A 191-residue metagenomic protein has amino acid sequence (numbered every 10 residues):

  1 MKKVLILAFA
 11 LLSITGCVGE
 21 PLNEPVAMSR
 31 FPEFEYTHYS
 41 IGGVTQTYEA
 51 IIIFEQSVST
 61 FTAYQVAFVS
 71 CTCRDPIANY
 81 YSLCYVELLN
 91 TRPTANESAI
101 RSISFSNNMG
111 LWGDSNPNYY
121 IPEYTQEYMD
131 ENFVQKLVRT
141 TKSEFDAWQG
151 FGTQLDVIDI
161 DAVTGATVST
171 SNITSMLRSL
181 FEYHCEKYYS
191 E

Functional and structural regions predicted by a protein language model:
V4-I14: Sec-dependent N-terminal signal peptides
C17-E191: Flexible, solvent-exposed loop/hinge segments and secondary-structure transition points
